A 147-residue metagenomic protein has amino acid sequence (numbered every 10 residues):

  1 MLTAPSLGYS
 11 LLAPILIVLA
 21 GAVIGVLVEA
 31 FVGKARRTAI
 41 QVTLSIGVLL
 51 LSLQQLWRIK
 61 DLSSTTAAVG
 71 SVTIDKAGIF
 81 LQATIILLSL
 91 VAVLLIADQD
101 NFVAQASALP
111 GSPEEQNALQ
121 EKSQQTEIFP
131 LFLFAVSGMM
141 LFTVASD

Functional and structural regions predicted by a protein language model:
M1-D147: Alpha-helical transmembrane segments of multi-pass membrane proteins predominantly involved in bioenergetics
